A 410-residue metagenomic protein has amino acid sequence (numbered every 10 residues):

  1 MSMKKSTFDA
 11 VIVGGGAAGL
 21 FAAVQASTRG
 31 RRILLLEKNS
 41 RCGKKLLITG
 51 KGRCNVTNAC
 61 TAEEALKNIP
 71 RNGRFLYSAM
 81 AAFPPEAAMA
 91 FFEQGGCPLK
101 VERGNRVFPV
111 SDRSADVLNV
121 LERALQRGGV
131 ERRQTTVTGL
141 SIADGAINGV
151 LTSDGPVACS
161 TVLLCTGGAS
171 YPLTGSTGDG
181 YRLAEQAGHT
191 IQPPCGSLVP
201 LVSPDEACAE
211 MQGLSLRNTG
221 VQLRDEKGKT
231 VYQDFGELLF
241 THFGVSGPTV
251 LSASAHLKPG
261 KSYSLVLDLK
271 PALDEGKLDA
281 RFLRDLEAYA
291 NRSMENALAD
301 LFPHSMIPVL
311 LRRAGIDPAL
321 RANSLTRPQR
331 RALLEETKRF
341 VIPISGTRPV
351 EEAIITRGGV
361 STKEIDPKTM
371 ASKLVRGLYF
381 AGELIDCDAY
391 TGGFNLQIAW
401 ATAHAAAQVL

Functional and structural regions predicted by a protein language model:
K4-A18: Beta1/beta-strand and adjacent pyrophosphate-binding region of the FAD-binding site in flavoprotein oxidoreductases
V11, S27-K51: Glycine-rich FAD pyrophosphate-binding loop
V11-V13, L36, V137, V157-P172 (+4 more regions): Short hydrophobic core segments
S40-C42, L47-I48, V56, A62-E63 (+3 more regions): An anion/pyrophosphate-binding glycine-rich loop and adjacent beta-alpha core in soluble alpha-beta enzymes
R53-V101: Glycine-rich active-site loop/strand segments that organize a redox cofactor
A82-T161: Feature captures the FAD/FMN-dependent oxidoreductase FAD-binding
R133-G139, P308-D388: A glycine-rich dinucleotide-binding beta-alpha-beta segment and adjacent secondary-structure elements that constitute
T161-A207: Glycine-rich loop(s) and the adjacent beta-strand/alpha-helix scaffold that form part
